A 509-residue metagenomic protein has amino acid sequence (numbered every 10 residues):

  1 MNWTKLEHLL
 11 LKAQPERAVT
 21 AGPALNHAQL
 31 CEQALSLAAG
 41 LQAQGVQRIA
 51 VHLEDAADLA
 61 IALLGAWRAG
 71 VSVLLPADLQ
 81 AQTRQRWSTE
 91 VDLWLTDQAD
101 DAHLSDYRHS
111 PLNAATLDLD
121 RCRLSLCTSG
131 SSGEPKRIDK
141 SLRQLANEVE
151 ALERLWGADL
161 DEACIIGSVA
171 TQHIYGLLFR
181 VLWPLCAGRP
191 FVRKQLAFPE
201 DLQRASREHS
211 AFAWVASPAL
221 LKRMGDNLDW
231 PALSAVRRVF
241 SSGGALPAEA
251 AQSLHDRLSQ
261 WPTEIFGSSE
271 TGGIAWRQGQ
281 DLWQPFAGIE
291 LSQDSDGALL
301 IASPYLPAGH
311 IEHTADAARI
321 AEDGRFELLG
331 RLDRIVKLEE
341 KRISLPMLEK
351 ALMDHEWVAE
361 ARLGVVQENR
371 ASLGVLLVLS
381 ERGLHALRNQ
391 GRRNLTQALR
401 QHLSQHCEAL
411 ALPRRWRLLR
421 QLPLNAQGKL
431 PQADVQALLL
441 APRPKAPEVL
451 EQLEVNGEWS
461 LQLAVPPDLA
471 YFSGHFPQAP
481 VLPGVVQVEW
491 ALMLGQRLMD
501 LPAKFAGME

Functional and structural regions predicted by a protein language model:
W3-T4, L11-Q14, H109-C127, A158-I165: Conserved pre-ATP/AMP-binding loop-to-beta segment of ANL
K5-H8, A13-Q44, A56, K140-R143: Conserved AMP-binding/adenylate-forming core of the ANL superfamily
A24-A28, A115, R123-E150: Conserved AMP-binding A3 loop
A39-L79, E162-T171: Conserved AMP-binding/adenylate-forming
N147-C164, Q172-A213: Conserved AMP-binding/adenylation subdomain of ANL enzymes
D226-D281, E290-S292: Gly/Ser/Thr-rich phosphate-binding loop
A315-A411: AMP-binding/adenylate-forming catalytic core of the ANL superfamily
V336, Q401-A446: Conserved C-terminal "lid"/linker of ANL adenylate-forming enzymes
